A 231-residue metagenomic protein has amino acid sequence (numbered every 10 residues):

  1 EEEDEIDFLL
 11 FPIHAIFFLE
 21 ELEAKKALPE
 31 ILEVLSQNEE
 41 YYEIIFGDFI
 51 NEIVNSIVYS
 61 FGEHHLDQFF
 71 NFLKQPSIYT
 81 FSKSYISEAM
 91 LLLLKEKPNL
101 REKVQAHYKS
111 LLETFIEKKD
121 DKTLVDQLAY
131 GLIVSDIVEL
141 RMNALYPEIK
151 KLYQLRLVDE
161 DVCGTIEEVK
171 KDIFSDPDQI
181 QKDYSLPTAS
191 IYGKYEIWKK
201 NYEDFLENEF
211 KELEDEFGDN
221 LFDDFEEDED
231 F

Functional and structural regions predicted by a protein language model:
E1-F11, Y41-G47, E113-L128, D161-D178: Acidic, Ser/Thr- and Gly/Pro-rich intrinsically disordered linkers and low-complexity segments that flank or connect
F8-E23, V138-D159: Short, solvent-exposed linear motifs at loop/edge-of-secondary-structure regions
F8-F11, F17-F18, F46-F49, Y59-F61 (+9 more regions): Phenylalanine-focused residue identity feature
I16-R141: Eukaryote-skewed repeat-based solenoidal scaffolds used as protein-protein interaction platforms, primarily
M142-F231: Eukaryotic acidic, Ser/Thr-rich intrinsically disordered low-complexity regions
